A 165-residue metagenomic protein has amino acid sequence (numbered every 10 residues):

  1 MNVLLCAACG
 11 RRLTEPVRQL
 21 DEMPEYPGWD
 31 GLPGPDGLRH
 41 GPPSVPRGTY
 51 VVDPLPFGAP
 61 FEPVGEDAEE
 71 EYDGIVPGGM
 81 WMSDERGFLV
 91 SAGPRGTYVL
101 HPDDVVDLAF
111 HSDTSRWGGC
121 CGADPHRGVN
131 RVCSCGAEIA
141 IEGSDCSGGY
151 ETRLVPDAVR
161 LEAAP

Functional and structural regions predicted by a protein language model:
M1-P165: N-terminal pre-domain and mature-chain start segments
